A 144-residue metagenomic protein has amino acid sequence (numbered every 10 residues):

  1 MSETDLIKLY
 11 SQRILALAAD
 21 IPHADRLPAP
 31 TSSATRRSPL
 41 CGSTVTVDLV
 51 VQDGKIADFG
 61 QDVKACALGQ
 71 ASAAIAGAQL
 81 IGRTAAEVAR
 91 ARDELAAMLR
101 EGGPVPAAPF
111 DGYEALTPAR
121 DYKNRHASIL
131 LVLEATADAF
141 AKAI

Functional and structural regions predicted by a protein language model:
M1-D25, R83-I144: C-terminal binding/interaction regions
K8, Q12, P39-S43, C66 (+1 more regions): Alpha-helix initiation and capping sites
L17-V63: Structured beta-strand/loop patches that form or line metal/cofactor-binding pockets in enzymes
V45-T46, G77-A78, E87-R90: Short, surface-exposed, polar/charged, turn-prone segments marking secondary-structure boundaries
D62-A65, G69, R125: Short, conserved glycine- and acidic-residue-centered signature motifs in active-site or ligand-binding loops
L68-A73, S128-L131: Catalytic-loop motifs flanking and including active-site residues across diverse enzymes
S72-T84: Alpha-helical support elements that line or immediately flank enzyme active sites and cofactor-binding pockets
